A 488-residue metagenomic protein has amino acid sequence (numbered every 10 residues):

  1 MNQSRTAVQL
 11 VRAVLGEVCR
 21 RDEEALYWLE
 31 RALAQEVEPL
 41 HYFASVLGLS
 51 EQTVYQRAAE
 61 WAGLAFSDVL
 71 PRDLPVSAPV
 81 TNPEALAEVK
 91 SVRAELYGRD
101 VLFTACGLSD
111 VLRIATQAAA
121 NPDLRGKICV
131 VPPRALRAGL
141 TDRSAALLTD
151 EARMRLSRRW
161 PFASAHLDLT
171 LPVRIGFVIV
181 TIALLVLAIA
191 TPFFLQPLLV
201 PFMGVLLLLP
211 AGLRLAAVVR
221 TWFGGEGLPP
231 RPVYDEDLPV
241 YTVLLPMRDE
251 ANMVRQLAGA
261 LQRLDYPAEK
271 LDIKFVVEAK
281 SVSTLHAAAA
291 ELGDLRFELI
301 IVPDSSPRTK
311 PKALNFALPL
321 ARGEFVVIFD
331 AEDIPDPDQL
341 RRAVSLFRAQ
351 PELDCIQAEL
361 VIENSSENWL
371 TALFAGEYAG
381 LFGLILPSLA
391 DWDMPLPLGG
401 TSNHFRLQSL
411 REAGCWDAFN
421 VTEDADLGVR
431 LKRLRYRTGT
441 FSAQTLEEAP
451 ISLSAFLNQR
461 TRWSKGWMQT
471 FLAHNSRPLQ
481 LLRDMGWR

Functional and structural regions predicted by a protein language model:
A44-N121: Polyanionic, low-complexity intrinsically disordered segments
R143-D235: N-terminal membrane-anchoring/stem segments of glycan-assembly enzymes
M154-F177, W392-D393, S452-R488: Basic/Trp-rich segment in TM-proximal cytosolic loops or flexible interdomain/linker regions
G212-V243, M247-K270: N-terminal signal-anchor transmembrane helix
Q262-S306: Acidic donor-binding segment of Leloir-type glycosyltransferases
L292-R296, I300-F325, P337-V421, L453 (+2 more regions): Long helical/loop segments within the catalytic core of UDP-sugar-dependent glycosyltransferases, especially the large
D330-I334, W416-F419, L431: The conserved acidic donor/metal-binding loop of glycosyltransferases
G428-L446: Catalytic donor-sugar/metal-binding loop of nucleotide-sugar-dependent glycosyltransferases
